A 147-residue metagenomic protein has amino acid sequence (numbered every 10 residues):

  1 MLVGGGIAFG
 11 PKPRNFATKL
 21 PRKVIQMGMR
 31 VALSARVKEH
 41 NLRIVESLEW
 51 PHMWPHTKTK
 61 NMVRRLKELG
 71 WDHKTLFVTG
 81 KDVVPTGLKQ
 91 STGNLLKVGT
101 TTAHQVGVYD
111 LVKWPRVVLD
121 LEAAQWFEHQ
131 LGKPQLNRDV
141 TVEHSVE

Functional and structural regions predicted by a protein language model:
M1-P11: DPxDG-like acidic metal-binding loop motif
G10-E147: Extended polybasic, low-complexity segments that bind anionic RNA or targeting/receptor surfaces
